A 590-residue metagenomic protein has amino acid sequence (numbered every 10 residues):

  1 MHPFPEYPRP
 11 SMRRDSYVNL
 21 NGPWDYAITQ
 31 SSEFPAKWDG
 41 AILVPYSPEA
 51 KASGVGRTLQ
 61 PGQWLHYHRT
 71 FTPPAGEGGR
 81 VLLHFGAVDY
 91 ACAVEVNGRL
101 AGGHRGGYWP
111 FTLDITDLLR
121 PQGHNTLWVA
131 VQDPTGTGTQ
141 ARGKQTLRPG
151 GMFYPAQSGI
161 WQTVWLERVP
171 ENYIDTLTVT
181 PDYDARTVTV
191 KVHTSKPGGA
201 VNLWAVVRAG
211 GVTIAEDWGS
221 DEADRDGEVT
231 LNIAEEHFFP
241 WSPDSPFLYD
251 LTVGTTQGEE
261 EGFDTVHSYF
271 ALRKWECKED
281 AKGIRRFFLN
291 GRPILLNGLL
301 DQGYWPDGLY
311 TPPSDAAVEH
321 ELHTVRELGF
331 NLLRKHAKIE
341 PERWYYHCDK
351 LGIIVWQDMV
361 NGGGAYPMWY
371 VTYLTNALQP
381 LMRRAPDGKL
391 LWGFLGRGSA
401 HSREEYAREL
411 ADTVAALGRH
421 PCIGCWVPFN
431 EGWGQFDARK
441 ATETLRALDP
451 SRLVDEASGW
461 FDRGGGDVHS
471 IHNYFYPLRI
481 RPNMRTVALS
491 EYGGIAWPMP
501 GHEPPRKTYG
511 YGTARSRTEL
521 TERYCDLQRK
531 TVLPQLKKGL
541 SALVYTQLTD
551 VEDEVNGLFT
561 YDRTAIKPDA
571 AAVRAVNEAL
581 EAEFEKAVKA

Functional and structural regions predicted by a protein language model:
M1-H347, L351-V355, E409, G424-C425 (+4 more regions): Secreted/periplasmic carbohydrate-active enzymes, especially glycoside hydrolases
L332-N577, E583-A590: Substrate-binding/catalytic cleft of secreted carbohydrate-active enzymes, primarily glycoside hydrolases
